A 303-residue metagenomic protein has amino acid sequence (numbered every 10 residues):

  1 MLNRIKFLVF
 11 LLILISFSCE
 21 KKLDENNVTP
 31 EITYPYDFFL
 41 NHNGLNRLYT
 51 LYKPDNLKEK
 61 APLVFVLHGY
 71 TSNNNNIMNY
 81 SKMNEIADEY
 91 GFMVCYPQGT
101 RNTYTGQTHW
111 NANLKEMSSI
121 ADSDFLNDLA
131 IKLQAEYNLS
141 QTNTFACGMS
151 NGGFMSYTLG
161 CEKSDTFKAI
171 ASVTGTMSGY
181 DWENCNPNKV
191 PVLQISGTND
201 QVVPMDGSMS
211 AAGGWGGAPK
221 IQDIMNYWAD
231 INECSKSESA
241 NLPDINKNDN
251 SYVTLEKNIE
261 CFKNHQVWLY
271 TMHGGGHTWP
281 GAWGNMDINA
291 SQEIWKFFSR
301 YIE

Functional and structural regions predicted by a protein language model:
M1-V28: Bacterial Sec-dependent N-terminal signal peptides
C19-L63, N75-M78, I86-E89, S118 (+7 more regions): A domain-start/cap signature at the N-terminus of enzymes
L57-Y104, F167, G179-Y180, V202-P204 (+1 more regions): Short substrate-entry loop that stabilizes the transition state in hydrolases
F65-L67, V173, M272: Alpha/beta-hydrolase
Q98-A121: Cap/lid segment of the alpha/beta-hydrolase catalytic domain
K115-Y137, T158: Alpha/beta-hydrolase active-site loop
Q194-S196, D200: Short beta-strand/loop motif that positions the catalytic acidic residue of the alpha/beta-hydrolase fold
V202-D206, G217-K220: Conserved alpha/beta-hydrolase "acid-adjacent" motif
